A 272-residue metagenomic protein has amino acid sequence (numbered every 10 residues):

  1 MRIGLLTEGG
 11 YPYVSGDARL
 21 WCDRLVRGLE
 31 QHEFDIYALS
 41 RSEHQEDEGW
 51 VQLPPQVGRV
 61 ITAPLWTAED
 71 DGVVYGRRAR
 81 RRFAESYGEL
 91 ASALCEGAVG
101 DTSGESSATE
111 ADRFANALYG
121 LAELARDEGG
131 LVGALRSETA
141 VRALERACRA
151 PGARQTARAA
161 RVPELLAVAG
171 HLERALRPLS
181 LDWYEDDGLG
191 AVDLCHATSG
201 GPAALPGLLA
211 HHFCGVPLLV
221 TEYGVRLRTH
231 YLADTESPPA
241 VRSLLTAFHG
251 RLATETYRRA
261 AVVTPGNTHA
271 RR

Functional and structural regions predicted by a protein language model:
M1-A159: N-terminal subdomain of nucleotide-sugar transferases
I3, L194, H211-Y231, E236 (+2 more regions): Active-site proximal beta-strand in glycosyltransferases
C22, A203-P206, R271: Short, well-ordered alpha-helical microsegments
L39, T198-S199, P265-N267: Replace "coordinates the UDP/GDP/TDP-sugar" with "coordinates nucleotide-activated sugar donors
T109, Y184-A204, F213-L219, Y223: Short N-terminal targeting/anchoring amphipathic segment
L144-G152, T256-R272: A short, active-site helix/loop in glycosyltransferases that binds the activated sugar's phosphate group
A167-L194, A204-L205, R251: An amphipathic, basic-hydrophobic alpha-helix
L176-D187, R226, R242-V262: Membrane-proximal helix-turn-helix segments that form the acceptor-binding/catalytic region of lipid-linked
